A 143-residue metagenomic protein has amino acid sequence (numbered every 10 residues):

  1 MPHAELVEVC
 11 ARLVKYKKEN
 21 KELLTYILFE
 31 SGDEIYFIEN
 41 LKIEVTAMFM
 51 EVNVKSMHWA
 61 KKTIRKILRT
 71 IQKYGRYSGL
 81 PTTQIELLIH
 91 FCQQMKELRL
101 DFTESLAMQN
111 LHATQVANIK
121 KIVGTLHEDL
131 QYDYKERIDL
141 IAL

Functional and structural regions predicted by a protein language model:
M1-E51: N-terminal interaction modules that seed assembly of large macromolecular complexes
R12, N40, E44, T63-T70 (+4 more regions): Charged, amphipathic alpha-helical oligomerization/scaffolding segments
K18, L80-L88, Q94, F102-T103 (+1 more regions): N-terminal intrinsically disordered, cationic/polar leader segments that include organellar targeting peptides
E22-S31, L100-A113: Surface-exposed flexible segments
E34-G75: Aromatic-anchored, charged helix-turn/loop surface patch used as a conserved interaction hotspot
F49, L68-G75, K96-T103, K120-V123 (+1 more regions): A structural signal for well-ordered alpha-helices, especially hydrophobic packing surfaces of coiled-coils
V52-K62, R76-L87, F102-A107: Short acidic, glycine/proline-enriched loop segments that cap or flank alpha-helices
A107-L143: Eukaryote-biased recognition of C-terminal alpha-helical segments
